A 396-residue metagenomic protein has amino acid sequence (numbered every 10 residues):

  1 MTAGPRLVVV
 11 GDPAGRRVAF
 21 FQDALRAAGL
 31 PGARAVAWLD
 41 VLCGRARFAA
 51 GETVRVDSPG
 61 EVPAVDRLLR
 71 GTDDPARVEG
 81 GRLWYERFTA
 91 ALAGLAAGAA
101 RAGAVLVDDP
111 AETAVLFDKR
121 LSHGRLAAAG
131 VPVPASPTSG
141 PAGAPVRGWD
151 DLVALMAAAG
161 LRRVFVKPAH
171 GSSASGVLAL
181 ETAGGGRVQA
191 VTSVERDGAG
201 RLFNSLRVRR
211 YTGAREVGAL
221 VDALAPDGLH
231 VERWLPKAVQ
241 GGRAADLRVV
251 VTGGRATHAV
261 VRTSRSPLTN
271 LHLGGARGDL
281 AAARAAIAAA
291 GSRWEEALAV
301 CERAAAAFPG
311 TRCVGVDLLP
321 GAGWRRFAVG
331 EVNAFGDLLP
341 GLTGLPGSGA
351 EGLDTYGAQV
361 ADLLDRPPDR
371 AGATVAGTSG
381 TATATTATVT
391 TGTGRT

Functional and structural regions predicted by a protein language model:
A3-L7: Extreme N-terminal starter segment of soluble prokaryotic enzymes
D12-A24, A28-A154: Conserved N-proximal alpha/beta basic substrate-recognition cap immediately N-terminal to, or forming the N-lobe
A14-G15, H170-S173, P236-K237, A256 (+2 more regions): Short, solvent-exposed loop/turn segments at secondary-structure junctions
A76, Q189-F203, H272-A283: A solvent-exposed, charged loop/short amphipathic helix patch at secondary-structure junctions
G98-G228: Active-site nucleotide/adenylate-binding loops and adjacent lid/helix of ATP-dependent enzymes
V166, V177-L180, G186-S193, A245-T263 (+1 more regions): Beta-strand scaffold of nucleotide-dependent catalytic cores
Y211-T263, P267-W324: A long amphipathic alpha-helix within ATP-dependent nucleotide-binding catalytic cores
G274-C313, P320-T396: C-terminal active-site "lid" helix and adjoining low-complexity regulatory extension at the edge of ATP-using catalytic
